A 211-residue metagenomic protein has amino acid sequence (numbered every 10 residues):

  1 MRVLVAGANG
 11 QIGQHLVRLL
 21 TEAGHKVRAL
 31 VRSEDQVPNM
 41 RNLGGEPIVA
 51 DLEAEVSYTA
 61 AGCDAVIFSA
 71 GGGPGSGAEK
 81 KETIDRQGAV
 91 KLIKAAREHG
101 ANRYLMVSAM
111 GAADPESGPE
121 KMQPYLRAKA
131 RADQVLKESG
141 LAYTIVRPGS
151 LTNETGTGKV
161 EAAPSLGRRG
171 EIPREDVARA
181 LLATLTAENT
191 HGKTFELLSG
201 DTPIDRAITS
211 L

Functional and structural regions predicted by a protein language model:
M1-H25: N-terminal Rossmann NAD(P)H-binding glycine-rich loop of SDR-like oxidoreductase domains
R2, D64-A65, R103: Structural motif
A6, K26-L30, E34, G73-S76 (+2 more regions): Conserved Rossmann-fold NAD(P)-dependent oxidoreductase catalytic core, especially the SDR/UDP-sugar
I12, V66, L136, V146 (+2 more regions): Non-catalytic, hydrophobic alpha-helical segments
A29-E98, L185-N189: NAD(P)H-binding glycine-rich loop region in Rossmannoid oxidoreductase-like domains and their noncatalytic homologs
V31, R147-T152: Conserved SDR Rossmann-fold cofactor-binding beta-strand/turn motif
A70, L105-S108, G149, L198: Active-site beta-alpha turn of Rossmann-fold NAD(P)-dependent dehydrogenases/reductases
N153-L211: Active-site-lining helix/loop region of Rossmann-like oxidoreductase modules
